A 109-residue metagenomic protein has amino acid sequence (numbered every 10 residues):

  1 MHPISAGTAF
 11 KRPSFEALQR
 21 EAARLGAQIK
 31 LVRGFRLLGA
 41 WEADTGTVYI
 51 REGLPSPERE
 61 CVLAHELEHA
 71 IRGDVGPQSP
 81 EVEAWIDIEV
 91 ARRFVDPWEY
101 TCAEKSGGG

Functional and structural regions predicted by a protein language model:
M1-G109: Active-site hotspot residues in diverse enzymes, especially metal/ion-binding acidic/histidine motifs
